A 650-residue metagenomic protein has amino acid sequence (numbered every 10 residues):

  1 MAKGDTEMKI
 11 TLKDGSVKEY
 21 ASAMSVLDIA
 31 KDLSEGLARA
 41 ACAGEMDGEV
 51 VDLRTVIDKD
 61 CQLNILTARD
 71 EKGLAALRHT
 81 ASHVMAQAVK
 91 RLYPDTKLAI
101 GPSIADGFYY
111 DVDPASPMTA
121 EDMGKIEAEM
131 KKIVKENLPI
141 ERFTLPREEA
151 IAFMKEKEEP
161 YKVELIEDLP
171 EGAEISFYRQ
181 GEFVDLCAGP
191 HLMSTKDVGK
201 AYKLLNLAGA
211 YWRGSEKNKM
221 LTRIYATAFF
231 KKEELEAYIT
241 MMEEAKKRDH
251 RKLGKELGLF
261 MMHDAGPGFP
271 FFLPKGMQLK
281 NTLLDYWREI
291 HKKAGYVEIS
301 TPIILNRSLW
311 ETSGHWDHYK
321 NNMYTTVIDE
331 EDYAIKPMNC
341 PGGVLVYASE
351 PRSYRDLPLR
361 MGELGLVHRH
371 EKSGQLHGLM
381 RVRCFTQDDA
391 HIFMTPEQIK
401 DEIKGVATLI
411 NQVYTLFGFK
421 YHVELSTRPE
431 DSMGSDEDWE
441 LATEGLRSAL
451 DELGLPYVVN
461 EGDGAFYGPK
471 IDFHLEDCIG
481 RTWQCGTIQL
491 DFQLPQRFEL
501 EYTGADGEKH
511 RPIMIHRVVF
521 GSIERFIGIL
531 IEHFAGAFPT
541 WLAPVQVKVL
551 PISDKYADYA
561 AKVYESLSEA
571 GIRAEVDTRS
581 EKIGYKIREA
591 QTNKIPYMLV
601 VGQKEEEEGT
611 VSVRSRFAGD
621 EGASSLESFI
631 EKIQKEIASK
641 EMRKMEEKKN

Functional and structural regions predicted by a protein language model:
A2-H79, V84-K97, I104-N650: NTP/phosphate- and nucleic-acid-binding module
